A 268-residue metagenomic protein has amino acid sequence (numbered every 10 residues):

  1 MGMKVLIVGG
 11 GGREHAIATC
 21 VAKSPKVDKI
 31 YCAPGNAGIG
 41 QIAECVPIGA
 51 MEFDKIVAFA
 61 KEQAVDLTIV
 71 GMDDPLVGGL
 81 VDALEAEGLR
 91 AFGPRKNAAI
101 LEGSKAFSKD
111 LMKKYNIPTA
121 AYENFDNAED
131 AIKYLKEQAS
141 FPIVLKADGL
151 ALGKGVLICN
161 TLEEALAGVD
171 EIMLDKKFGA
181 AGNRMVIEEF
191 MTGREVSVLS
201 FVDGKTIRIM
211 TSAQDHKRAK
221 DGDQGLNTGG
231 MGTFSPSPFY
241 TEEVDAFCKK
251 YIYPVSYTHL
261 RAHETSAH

Functional and structural regions predicted by a protein language model:
M1-K96: ATP-binding N-terminal substructure of ATP-dependent carboxylate-amine bond-forming enzymes
I7, E102-V186, Q214-H216, T233-P254: Active-site nucleotide/adenylate-binding loops and adjacent lid/helix of ATP-dependent enzymes
G40-A43, V57, I100-A106, K220-G222: Short, charged, surface-exposed secondary-structure boundary motifs
T68, T258-H268: Conserved small/polar residues in nucleotide/adenosyl-binding loops
V169-D221, R261: Phosphate-binding site of ATP-dependent enzymes
G225-T233: Conserved phosphate/anionic-ligand binding catalytic regions in large, soluble enzymes, centered on
